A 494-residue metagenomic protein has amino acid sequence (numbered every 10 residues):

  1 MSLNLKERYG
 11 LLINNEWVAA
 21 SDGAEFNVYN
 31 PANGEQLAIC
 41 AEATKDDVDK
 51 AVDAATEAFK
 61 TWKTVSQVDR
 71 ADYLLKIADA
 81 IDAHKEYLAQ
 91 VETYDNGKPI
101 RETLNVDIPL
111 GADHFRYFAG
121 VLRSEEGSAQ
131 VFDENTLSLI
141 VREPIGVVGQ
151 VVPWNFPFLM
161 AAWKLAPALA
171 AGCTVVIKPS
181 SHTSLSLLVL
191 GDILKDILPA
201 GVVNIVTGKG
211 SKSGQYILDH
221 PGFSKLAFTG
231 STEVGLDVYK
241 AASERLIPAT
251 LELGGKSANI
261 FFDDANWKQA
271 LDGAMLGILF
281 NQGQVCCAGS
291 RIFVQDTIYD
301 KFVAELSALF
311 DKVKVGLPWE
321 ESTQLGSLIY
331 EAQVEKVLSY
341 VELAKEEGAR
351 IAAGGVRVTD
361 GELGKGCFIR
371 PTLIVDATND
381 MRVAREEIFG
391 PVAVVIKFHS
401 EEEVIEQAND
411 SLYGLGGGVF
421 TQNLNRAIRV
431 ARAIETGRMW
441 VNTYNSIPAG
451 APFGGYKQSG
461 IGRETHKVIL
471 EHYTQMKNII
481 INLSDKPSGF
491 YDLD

Functional and structural regions predicted by a protein language model:
M1-A32, V356: Hydrophobic face of amphipathic alpha-helices that form TPR/SEL1-like repeat modules and related alpha-solenoid
N33-I39, I260, K314, G364-D494: Conserved C-terminal structural/oligomerization subdomain of aldehyde/semialdehyde dehydrogenase
G34, R70, E92, F115 (+9 more regions): Residue-level signal for inorganic ion chemistry
E35-E125, N135: Glycine-rich loop-to-alpha-helix module at the N-terminal edge of alpha/beta enzyme cores
L37-A43, A58-T64, Q150, N259-F262 (+5 more regions): Short, well-ordered beta-strand elements within core beta-sheets of diverse protein domains
F59, K63, A78-K85, A89 (+18 more regions): Structural signal for hydrophobic packing residues in well-ordered secondary-structure cores of soluble enzyme domains
G127-Q269, F398: Rossmann-like NAD(P) dinucleotide-binding subdomain of oxidoreductase/dehydrogenase enzymes
E233-T378, V441, S488-D494: ALDH superfamily catalytic-core signature
